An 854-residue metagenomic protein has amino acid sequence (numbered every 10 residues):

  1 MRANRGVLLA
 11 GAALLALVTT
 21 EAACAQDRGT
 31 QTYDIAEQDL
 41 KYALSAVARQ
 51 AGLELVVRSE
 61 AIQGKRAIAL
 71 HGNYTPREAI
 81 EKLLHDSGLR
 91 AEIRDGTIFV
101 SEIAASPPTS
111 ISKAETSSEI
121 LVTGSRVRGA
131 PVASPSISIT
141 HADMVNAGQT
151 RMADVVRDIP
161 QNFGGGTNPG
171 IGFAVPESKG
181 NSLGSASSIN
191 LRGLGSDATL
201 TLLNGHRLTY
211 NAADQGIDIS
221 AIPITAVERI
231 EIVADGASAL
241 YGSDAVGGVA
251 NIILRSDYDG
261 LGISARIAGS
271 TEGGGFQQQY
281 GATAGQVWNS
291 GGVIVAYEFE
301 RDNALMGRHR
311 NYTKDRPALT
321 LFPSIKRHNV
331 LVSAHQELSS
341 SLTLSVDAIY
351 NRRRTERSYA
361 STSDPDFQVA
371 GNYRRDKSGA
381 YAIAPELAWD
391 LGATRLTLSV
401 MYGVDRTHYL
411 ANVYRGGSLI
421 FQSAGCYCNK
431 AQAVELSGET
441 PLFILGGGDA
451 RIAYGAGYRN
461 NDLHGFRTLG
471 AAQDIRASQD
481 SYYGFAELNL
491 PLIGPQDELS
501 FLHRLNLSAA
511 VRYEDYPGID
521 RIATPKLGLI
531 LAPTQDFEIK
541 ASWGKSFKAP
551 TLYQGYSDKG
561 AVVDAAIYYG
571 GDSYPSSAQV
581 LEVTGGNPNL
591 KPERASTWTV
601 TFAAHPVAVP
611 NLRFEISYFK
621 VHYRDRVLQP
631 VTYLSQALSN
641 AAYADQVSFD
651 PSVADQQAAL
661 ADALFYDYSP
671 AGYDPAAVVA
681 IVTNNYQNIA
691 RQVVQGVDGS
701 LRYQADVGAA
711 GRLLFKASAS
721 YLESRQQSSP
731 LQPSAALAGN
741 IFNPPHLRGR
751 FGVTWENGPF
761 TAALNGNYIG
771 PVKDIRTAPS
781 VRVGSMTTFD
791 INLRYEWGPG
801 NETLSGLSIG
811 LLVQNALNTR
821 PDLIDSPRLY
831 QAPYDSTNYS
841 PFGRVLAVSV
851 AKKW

Functional and structural regions predicted by a protein language model:
L44-A46, Q50-A51, S101-N146: Short, acidic, small-residue-rich periplasmic hinge/interaction motif at the N-terminus of Gram-negative outer-membrane
F99-V100, V155, S187-N190, D218-P223 (+2 more regions): N-terminal periplasmic accessory domains that precede and gate Gram-negative outer-membrane beta-barrel machines
S101, R157-H206: Extracytoplasmic beta-strand/coil segments of soluble accessory domains associated with Gram-negative outer-membrane
H206-A234: Short acidic/polar hinge/loop motifs at secondary-structure boundaries that mediate gating or recognition
D257-G260, N289-S290, S339-L342, D390-R395 (+8 more regions): Short loop/turn motifs that connect adjacent beta-strands in outer-membrane beta-barrel proteins
G262, E272-Y402, L505-S508: Transmembrane beta-barrel wall of Gram-negative outer-membrane proteins
H622-R624, E723, N767-K773, Y795-W854: C-terminal beta-signal and adjacent terminal beta-strands/loops of Gram-negative outer-membrane beta-barrel proteins
L713-N801, L817: C-terminal beta-barrel architecture of Gram-negative outer-membrane proteins
